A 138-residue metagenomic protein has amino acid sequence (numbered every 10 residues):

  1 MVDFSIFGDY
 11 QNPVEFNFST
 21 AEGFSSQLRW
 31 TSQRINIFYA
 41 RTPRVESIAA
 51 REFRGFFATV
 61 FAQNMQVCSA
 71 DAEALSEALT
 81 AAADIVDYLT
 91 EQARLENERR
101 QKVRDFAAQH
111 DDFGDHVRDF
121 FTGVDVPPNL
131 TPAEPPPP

Functional and structural regions predicted by a protein language model:
M1-P138: N-terminal secretion-targeting helices of virulence/extracellular proteins, encompassing both classical Sec signal
